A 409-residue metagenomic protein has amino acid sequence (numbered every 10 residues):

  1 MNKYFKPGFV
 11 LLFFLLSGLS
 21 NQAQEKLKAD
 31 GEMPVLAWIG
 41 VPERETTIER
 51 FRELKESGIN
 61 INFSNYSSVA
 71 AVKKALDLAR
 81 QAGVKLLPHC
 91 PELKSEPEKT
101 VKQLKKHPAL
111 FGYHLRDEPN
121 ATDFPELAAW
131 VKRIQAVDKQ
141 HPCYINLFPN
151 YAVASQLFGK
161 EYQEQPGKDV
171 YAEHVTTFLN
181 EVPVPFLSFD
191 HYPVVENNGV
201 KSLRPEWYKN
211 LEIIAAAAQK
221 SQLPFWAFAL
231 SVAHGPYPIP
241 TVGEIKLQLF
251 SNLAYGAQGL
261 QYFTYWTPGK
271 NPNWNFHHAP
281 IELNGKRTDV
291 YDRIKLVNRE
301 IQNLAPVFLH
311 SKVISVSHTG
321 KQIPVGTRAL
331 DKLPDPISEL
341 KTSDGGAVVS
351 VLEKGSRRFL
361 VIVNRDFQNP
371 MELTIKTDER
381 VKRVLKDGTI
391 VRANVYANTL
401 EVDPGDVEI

Functional and structural regions predicted by a protein language model:
M1-F9: Bacterial N-terminal signal peptides that target proteins for export
G8-G18: Bacterial N-terminal signal peptides
L19-A23: Sec/Tat signal peptide C-region and signal peptidase I cleavage site
Q24-E379, K386-I409: Glycan-processing catalytic domains of CAZymes
